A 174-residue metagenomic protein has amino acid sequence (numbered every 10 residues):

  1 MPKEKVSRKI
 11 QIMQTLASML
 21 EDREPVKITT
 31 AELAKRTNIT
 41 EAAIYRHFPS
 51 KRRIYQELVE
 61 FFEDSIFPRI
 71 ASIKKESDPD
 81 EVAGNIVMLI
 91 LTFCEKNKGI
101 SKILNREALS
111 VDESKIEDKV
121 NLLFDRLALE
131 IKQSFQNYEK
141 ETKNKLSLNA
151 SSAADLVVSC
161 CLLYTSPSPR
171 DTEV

Functional and structural regions predicted by a protein language model:
M1-R36, R53: Basic, helix-initiating cap at the start of DNA-binding domains
L20-R23, T29-T30, E41, K51 (+2 more regions): Amphipathic alpha-helical segments enriched in hydrophobic/aromatic and basic residues that form the DNA-contacting
N38-F48: Short hydrophobic/aromatic patch on the recognition helix
E57, A71-K96, A150-V157: Hydrophobic alpha-helical connector segments
D64-F67, A71-S72, S114-E141, S151-D155: Amphipathic alpha-helical packing segments from all-alpha helical-bundle domains
C94-K115: Amphipathic alpha-helical segments used for helix-helix packing
K132, K145-S166: Hydrophobic alpha-helical segments that form the core of small-molecule binding pockets and/or dimer interfaces
Y164-V174: Single conserved hydrophobic/aromatic residue that forms the stacking wall/gate of nucleotide- or nucleobase-binding
